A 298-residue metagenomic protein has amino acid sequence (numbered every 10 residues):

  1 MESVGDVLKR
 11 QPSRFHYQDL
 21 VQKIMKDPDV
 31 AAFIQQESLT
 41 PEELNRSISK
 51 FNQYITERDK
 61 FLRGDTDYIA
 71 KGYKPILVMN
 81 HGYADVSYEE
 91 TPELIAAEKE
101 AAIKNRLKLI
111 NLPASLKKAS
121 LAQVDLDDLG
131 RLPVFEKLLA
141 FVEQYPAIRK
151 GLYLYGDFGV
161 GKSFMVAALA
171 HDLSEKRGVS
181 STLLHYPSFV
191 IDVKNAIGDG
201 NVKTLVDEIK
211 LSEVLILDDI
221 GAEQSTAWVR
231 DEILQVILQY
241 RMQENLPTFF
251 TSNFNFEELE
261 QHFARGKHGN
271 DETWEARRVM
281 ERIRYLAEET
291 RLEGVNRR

Functional and structural regions predicted by a protein language model:
M1-K71: N-terminal nucleic-acid engagement/recognition segments and initiation subdomains in replication, restriction
K50, Q224-R298: Replace "adjacent to P-loop NTPase cores in ATP/GTP-dependent enzymes" with "adjacent to NTP-binding cores
I55-L112: Interdomain "pre-motor" coupling segment immediately N-terminal to P-loop NTPase/helicase cores
A114-I148: N-terminal pre-Walker A segment at the start of P-loop NTPase domains
P146-A167: Walker A/P-loop nucleotide-binding motif
A170-T182: Post-Walker A helix-loop "phosphate-sensing" segment adjacent to the P-loop in P-loop NTPases
L183, I216-D218, P247-N253: Structural recognition of the conserved hydrophobic beta-strand(s) that form the central parallel beta-sheet of P-loop
K194-L246: Conserved nucleotide-sensing/catalytic segment adjacent to the nucleotide-binding pocket in NTP-handling enzymes
